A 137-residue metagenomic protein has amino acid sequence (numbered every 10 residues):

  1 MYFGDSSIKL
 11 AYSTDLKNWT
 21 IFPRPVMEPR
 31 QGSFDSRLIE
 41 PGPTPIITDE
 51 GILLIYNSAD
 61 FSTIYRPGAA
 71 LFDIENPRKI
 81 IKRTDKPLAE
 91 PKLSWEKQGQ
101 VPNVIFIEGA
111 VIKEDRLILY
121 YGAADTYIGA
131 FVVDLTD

Functional and structural regions predicted by a protein language model:
M1-R37, I46-N103, E114-D137: Beta-rich carbohydrate-recognition and catalytic domains
P41-T44, F106-G109: Beta-propeller and closely related beta-sheet repeat lectin domains
